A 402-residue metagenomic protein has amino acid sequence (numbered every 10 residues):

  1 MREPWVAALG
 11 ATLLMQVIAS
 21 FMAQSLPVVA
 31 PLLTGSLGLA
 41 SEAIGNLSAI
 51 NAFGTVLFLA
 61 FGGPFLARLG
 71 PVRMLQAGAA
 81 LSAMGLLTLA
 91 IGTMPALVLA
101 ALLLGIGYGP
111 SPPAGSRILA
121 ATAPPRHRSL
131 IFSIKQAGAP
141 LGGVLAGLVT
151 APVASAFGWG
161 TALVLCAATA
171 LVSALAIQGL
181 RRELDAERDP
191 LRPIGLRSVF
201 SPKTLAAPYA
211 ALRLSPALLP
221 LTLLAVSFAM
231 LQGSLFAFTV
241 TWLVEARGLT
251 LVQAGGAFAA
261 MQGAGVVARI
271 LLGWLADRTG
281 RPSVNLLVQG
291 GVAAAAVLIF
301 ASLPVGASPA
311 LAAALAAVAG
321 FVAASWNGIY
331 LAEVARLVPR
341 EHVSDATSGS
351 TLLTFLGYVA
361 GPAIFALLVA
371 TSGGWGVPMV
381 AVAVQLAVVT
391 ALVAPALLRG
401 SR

Functional and structural regions predicted by a protein language model:
M1-R2, D185-L221: Juxtamembrane intracellular "pre-TM" segments in multi-pass secondary transporters
L26-P27, P216-V266: Extracytoplasmic gate region of multi-pass secondary transporters
L57-M94: Conserved MFS/SLC helix-loop-helix module at the cytosolic interface between two early adjacent transmembrane helices
R68-G78, R278-G291: Cytoplasmic membrane-interface "Motif A"-like loop-to-helix N-cap segments of 12-TM Major Facilitator Superfamily
A100-A139: Cytoplasmic helix-loop-helix junction between adjacent transmembrane helices in 12-TM secondary transporters
K135-D185: Helix-loop-helix hairpin linking two adjacent transmembrane segments in secondary transporters
P282-Y330: C-terminal transmembrane helical hairpin of 12-TM major facilitator-type secondary transporters
L337-S372: A late C-terminal transmembrane helix in Major Facilitator Superfamily
